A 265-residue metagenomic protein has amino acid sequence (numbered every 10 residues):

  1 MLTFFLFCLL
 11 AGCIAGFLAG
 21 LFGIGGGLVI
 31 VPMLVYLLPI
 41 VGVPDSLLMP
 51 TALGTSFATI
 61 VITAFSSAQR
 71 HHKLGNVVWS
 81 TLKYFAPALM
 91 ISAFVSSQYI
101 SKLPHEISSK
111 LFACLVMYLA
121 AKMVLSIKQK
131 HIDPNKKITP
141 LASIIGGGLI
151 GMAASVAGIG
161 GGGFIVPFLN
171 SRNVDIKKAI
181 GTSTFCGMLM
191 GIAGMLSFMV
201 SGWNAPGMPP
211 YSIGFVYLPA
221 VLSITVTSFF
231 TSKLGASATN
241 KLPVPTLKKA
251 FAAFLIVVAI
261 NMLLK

Functional and structural regions predicted by a protein language model:
M1-F22, V29-P50, A64-M152, N170-K178 (+1 more regions): Juxtamembrane transmembrane-helix boundary motif
G16, L53-I60, S183-G191, L255: Transmembrane helix-bundle signature of multi-pass membrane transporters/permeases
G23, G158: Short, flexible loop motifs at catalytic/binding sites
G26, I192-S197: Hydrophobic alpha-helical transmembrane segments that constitute the membrane-spanning cores of multi-pass membrane
F57, F164-I165, T225, L234: Hydrophobic alpha-helical segments typical of transmembrane helices and their membrane-interface/capping positions
F164, F168-L189: Small-residue-rich alpha-helical segments with characteristic i,i+4
